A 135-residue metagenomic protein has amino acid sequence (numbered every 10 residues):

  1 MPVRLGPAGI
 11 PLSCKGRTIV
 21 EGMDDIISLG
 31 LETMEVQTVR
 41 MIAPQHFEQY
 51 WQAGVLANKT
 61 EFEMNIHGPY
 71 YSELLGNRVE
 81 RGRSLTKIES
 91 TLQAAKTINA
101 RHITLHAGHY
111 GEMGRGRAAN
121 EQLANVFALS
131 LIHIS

Functional and structural regions predicted by a protein language model:
M1-S90: N-terminal pre-domain/capping segments
L74-L131, S135: Active-site acidic/histidine proton-transfer and metal-coordination neighborhood in alpha/beta enzyme cores
